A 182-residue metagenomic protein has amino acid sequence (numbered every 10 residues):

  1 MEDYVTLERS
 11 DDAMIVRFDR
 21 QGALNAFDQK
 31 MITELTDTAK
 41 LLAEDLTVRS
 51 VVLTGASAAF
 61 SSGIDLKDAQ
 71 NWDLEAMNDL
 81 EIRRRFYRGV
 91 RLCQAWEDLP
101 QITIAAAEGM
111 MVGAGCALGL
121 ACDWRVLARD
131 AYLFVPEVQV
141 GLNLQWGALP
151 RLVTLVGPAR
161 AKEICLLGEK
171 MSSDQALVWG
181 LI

Functional and structural regions predicted by a protein language model:
M1-A56: Conserved CoA-thioester-binding segment of acyl-CoA-metabolizing enzymes
V16, L53, D65, L118-G119 (+1 more regions): Hydrophobic/aromatic residues within transmembrane alpha-helices of multi-pass small-molecule transporters
A26-Q29, S62, N71, L166 (+1 more regions): Phosphate-coordinating loops and pocket residues in cytosolic domains that bind phosphorylated ligands
D28-M31, R85, V112, Q145: Short, conserved glycine- and acidic-residue-centered signature motifs in active-site or ligand-binding loops
K30-E34, R88, A95: Charged catalytic carboxylate motif
G55-L92, M111: Glycine- (often His-adjacent) and acidic-residue-rich active-site loop that binds/positions the CoA thioester
Q94-I182: Crotonase-fold acyl-CoA enzyme core
